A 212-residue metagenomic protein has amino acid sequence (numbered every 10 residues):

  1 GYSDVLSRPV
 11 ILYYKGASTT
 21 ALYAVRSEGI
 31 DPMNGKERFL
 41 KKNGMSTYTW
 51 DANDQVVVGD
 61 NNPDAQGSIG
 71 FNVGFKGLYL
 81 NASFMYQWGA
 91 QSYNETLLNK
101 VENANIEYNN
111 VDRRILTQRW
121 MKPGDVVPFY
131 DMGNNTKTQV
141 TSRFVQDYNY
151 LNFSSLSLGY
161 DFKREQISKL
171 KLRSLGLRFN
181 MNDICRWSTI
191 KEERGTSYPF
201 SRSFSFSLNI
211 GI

Functional and structural regions predicted by a protein language model:
G1-I11, L97-E107, D112, I190-F200: Flexible, surface-exposed loop regions and adjacent strand-edge segments of Gram-negative outer-membrane beta-barrel
G1-N61: Conserved small-residue
A17-A21, I30-P32, Q87-G176, M181: Extracytoplasmic gating/loop element in the C-terminal half of outer-membrane beta-barrel translocons and assembly
P63-G67, N149-S154, F200-F204: Residues that define the transmembrane beta-barrel architecture of outer-membrane proteins
G74, M85-Q87, N180-I184, G211: Outer-membrane beta-barrel pore domains and translocons
G77-N81, E165-Q166, F204: Repeated loop/turn-to-beta-strand initiation elements of outer-membrane beta-barrel proteins
A82, L177-F179, L208: Membrane-embedded beta-strand positions of outer-membrane beta-barrel proteins
L156, Y160, F200-I212: Outer-membrane beta-barrel "beta-signal"
